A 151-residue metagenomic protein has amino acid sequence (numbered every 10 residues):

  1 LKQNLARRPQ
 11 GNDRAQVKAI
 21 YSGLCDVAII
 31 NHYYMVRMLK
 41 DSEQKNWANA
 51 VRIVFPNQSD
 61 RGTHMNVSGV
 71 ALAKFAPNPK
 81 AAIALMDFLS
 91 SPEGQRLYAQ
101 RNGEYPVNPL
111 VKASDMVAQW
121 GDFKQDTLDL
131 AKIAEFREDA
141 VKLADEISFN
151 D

Functional and structural regions predicted by a protein language model:
L1-L5, L24, L39-E43, K74 (+3 more regions): Sec/Tat-exported extracytoplasmic proteins
L1-P56: Ligand-binding pocket segment of bilobal, Venus flytrap-like solute-binding proteins
G11-R14, I29, F75-K80, P92 (+1 more regions): Soluble non-cytosolic domains of exported or imported proteins
R14, K18, S22, I83-D87 (+3 more regions): Solvent-exposed, polar/charged alpha-helical surfaces in well-ordered, non-transmembrane soluble domains, broadly
Y33-V36, Q58-R61, A76-P77, S91-P92: Solvent-exposed loop/turn segments at secondary-structure junctions within structured extracellular/periplasmic domains
N49-A76: Flexible, solvent-exposed loop/hinge segments that line or gate ligand/substrate-binding clefts
S68-L128: Mature extracytoplasmic/periplasmic domains
S114-D151: Extracellular/periplasmic bilobal clamshell ligand-binding domains
